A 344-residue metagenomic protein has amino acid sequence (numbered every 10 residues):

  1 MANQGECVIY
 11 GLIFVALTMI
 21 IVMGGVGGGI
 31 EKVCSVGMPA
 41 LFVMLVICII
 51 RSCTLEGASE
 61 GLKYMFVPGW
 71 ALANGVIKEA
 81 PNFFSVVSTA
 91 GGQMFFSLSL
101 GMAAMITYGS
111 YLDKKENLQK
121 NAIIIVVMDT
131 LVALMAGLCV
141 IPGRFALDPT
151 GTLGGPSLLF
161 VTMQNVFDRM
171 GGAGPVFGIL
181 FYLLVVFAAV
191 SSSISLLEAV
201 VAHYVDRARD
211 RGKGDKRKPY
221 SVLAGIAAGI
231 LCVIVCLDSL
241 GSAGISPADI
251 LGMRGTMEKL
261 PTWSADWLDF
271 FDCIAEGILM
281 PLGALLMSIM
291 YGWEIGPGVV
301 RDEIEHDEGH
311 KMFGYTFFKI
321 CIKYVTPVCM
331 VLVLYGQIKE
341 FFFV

Functional and structural regions predicted by a protein language model:
M1-M23, G27, E56-S88, P156-F160 (+4 more regions): Inter-helical loop and helix-membrane interface segments of multi-pass membrane transporters/permeases
Y10-G24, P39-S52, C139-I141, F181-A188 (+3 more regions): Hydrophobic core segments of alpha-helical transmembrane domains in multi-pass membrane transport and ion-translocation
Y10-G28, S99-K114, V186-A202, A284-V300 (+1 more regions): Transmembrane alpha-helical segments in integral membrane proteins
E31, S35-I194, A208-L223: Membrane-embedded translocation segments of transport machinery
M128-L134, G178, F187-V190, Y204-A248 (+1 more regions): Loop-to-transmembrane helix boundary motifs in multi-pass membrane proteins
A133-P149, A189-E198, A228-K259, M287: Alpha-helical transmembrane segments and, especially, the helix-loop junctions at the ends of these helices
A199-D215, W263, W267, I289-Y315: Alpha-helical transmembrane segments
M257-G292, K311-V344: A generic transmembrane alpha-helix motif of multi-pass inner-membrane proteins
